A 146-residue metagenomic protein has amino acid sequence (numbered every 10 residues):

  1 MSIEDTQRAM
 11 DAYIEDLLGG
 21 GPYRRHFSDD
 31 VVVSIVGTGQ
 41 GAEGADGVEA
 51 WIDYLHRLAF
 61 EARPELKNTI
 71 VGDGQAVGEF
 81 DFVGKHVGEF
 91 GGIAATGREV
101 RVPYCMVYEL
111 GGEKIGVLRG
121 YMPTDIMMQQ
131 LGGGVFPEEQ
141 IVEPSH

Functional and structural regions predicted by a protein language model:
M1-H146: C-terminal and inter-domain tail/linker signature
